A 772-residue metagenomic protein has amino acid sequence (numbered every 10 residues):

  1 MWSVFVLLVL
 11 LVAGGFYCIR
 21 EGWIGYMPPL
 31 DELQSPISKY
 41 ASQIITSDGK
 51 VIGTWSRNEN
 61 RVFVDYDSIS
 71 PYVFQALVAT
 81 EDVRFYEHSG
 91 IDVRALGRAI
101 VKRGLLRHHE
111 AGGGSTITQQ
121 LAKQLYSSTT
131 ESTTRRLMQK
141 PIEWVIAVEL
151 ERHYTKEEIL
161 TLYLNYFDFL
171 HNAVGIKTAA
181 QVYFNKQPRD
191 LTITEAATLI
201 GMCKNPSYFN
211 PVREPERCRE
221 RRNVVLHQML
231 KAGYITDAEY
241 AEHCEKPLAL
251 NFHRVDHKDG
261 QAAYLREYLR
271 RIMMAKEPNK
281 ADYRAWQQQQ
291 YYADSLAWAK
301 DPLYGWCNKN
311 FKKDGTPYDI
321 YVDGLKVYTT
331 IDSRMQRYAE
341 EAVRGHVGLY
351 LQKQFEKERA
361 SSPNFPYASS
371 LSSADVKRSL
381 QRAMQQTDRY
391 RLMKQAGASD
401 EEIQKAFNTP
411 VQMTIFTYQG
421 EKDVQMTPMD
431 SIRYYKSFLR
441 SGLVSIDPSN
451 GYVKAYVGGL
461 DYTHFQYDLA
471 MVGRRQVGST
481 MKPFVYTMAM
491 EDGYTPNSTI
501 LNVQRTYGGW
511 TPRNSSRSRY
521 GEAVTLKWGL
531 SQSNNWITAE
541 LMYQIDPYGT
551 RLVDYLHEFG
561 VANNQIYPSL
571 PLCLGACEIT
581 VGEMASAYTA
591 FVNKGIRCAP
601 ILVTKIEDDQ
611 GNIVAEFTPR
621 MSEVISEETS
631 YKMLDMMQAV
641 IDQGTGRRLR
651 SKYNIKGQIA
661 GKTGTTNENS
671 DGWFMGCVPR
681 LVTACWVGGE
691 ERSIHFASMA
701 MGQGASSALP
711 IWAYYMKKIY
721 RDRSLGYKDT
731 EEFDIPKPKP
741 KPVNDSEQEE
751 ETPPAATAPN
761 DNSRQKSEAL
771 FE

Functional and structural regions predicted by a protein language model:
M1-I45, R84, G104, Y350: N-terminal type II signal-anchor transmembrane helix that functions as the membrane-insertion/stop-transfer segment
I19, I69, E81-D92, L106-E110 (+17 more regions): Bacterial peptidoglycan biogenesis and beta-lactam-recognition machinery
S38-A41, I45-W298, Y304, D314-T316 (+3 more regions): Peptidoglycan glycan-strand catalytic modules in the bacterial/periplasmic cell-wall system
G49, L77, L121, I159 (+13 more regions): Residue-level preference for non-acidic, small/hydrophobic
L105-E131, R189, H253-R271, Y494-L552 (+3 more regions): Conserved catalytic neighborhood of penicillin-recognizing serine enzymes
E143, A147, E151, C203-R221 (+12 more regions): Active-site loop and adjoining helix of the penicillin-binding protein/serine DD-peptidase-beta-lactamase fold
A238-T330, R334-A398, S518: Non-catalytic structural connector segments
T329-L349, R382-D447, Y452, Y456-V457 (+6 more regions): A penicillin-recognizing enzyme superfamily signal
